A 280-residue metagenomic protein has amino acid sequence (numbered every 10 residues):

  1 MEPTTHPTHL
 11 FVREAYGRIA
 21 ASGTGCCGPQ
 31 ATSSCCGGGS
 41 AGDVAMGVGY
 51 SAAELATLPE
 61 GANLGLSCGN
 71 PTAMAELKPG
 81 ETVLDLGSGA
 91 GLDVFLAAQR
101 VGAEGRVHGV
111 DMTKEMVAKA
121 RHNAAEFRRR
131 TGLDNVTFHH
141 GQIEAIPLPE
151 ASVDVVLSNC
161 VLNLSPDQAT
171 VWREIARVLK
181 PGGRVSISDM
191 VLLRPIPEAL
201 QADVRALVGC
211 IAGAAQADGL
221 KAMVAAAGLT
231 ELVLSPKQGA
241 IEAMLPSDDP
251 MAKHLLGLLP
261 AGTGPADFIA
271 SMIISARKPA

Functional and structural regions predicted by a protein language model:
M1-V44: N-terminal auxiliary segments of SAM/dcSAM-dependent transferases
G39-T82, L96-R100: Conserved alpha-helix/loop element of class I SAM-dependent methyltransferases that forms part of the SAM/SAH-binding
P79-A145: Class I SAM-dependent methyltransferase SAM/SAH-binding core
V83, V156-L157: Hydrophobic beta-strand segment of the Class I
A169-R184: A short glycine-rich, Lys/Arg-flanked "PGG" loop and its adjoining helix->strand segment in the class I
V191-I211: Short, glycine-/aromatic-enriched active-site segment of Class I SAM-dependent methyltransferases
G213-G228: Short alpha-helix
A225-A280: C-terminal lobe and adjacent flexible extensions of AdoMet/dcAdoMet transferase-like proteins
